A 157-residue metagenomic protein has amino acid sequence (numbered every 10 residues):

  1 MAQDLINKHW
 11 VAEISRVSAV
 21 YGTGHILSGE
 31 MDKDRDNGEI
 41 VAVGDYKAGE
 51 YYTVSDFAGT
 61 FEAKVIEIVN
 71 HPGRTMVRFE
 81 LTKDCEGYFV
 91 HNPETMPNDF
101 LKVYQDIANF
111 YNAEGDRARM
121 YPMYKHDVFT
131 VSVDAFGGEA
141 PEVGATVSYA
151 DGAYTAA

Functional and structural regions predicted by a protein language model:
M1-A157: Surface-exposed, low-hydrophobicity beta-strand/loop segments enriched in small/polar/acidic residues
